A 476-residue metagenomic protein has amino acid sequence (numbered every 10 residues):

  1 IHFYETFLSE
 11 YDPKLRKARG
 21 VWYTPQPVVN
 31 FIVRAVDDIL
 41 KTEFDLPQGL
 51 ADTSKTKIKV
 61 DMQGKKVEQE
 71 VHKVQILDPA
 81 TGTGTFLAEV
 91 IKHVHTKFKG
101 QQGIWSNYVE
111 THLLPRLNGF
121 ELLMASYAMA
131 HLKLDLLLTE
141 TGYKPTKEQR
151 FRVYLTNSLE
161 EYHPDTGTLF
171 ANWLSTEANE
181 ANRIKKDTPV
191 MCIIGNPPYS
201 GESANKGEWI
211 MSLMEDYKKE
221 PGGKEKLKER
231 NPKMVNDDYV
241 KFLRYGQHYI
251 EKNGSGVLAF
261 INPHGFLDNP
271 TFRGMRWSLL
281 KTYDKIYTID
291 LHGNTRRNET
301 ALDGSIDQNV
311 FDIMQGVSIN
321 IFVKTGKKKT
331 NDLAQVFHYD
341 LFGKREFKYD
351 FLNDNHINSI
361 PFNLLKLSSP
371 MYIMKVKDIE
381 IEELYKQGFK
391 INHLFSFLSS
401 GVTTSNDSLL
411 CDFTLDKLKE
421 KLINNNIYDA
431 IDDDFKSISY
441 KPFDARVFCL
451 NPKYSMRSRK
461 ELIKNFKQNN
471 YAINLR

Functional and structural regions predicted by a protein language model:
I1: Non-catalytic nucleic-acid substrate-recognition regions in nucleic-acid-modifying enzymes
E5-I289, G293, N298: SAM-dependent methyltransferase catalytic region
N205-W209, L213, E229-R230, H248-R476: Sequence-level detector for compositionally biased, low-complexity segments
